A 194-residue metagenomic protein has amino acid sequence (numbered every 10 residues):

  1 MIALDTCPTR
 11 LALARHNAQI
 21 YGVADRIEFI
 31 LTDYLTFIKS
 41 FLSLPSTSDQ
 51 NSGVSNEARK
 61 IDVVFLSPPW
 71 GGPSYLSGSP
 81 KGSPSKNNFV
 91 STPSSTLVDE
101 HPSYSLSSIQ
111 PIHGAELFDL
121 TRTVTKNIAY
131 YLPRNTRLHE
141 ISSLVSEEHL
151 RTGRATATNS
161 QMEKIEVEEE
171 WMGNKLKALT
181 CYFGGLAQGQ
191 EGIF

Functional and structural regions predicted by a protein language model:
M1-F194: Class I S-adenosyl-L-methionine-dependent methyltransferase catalytic core
